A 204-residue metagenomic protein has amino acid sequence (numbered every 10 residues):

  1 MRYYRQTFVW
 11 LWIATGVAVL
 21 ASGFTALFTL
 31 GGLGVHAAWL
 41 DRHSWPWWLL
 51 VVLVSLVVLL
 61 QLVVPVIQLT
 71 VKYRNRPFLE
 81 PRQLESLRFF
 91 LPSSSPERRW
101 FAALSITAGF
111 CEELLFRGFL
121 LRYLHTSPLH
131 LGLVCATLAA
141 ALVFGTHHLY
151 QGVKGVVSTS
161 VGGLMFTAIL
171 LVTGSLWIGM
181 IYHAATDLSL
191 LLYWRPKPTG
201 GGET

Functional and structural regions predicted by a protein language model:
M1-L27: Cytosolic-side membrane-entry/anchor segment at the start of a transmembrane helix
Q6-F8, V35, H43-S44, P96 (+2 more regions): Acidic, low-complexity intrinsically disordered regions
W12-A14, D41, P196: Intrinsic disorder/low-complexity segments enriched in polar/charged and small flexible residues
V17-S22, V58-V64, F166, T186 (+1 more regions): Alpha-helical transmembrane segments of multipass membrane proteins
L20-G34, E113-F119: Membrane-embedded alpha-helical segments in integral membrane proteins
L27-A108, H125-L131, G200-T204: Juxtamembrane helix-loop-helix connectors linking adjacent transmembrane helices in multi-pass membrane enzymes
F89-T204: Transmembrane helix-loop-helix hairpins at the membrane interface of multi-pass integral membrane proteins
